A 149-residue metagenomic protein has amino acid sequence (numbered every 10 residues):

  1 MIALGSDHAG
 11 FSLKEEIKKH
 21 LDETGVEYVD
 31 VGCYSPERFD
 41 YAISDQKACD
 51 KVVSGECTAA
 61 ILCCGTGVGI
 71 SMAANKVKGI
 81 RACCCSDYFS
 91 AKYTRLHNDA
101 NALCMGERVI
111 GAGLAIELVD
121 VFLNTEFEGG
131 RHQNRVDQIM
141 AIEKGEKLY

Functional and structural regions predicted by a protein language model:
A3-E23: Glycine-rich phosphate/diphosphate-binding loop of Rossmann-like nucleotide-binding domains
A3-G5, A9-G10, Y88-Y149: C-terminal binding/interaction regions
E27-R38: A short beta-strand-loop structural module common to alpha/beta enzyme folds
C33-Y34, T66, E107-V109: Short, ordered loop/turn segments at secondary-structure junctions
E37-Q46: Structural motif
K47-C84: Helix-adjacent hinge/juxtasegments
